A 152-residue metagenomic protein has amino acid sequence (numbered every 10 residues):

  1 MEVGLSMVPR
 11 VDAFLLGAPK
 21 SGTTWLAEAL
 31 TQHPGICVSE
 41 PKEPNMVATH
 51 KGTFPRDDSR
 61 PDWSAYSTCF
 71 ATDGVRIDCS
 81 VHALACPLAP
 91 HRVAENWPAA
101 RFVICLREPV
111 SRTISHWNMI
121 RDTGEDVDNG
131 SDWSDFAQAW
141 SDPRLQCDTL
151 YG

Functional and structural regions predicted by a protein language model:
M1-L84, E95-C105, V110-D148: PAPS-dependent sulfotransferase catalytic core
A89-R92: A short acidic, amphipathic alpha-helical/loop segment
G152: Long, charge-dense, solvent-exposed interaction surfaces that engage phosphate-rich ligands
